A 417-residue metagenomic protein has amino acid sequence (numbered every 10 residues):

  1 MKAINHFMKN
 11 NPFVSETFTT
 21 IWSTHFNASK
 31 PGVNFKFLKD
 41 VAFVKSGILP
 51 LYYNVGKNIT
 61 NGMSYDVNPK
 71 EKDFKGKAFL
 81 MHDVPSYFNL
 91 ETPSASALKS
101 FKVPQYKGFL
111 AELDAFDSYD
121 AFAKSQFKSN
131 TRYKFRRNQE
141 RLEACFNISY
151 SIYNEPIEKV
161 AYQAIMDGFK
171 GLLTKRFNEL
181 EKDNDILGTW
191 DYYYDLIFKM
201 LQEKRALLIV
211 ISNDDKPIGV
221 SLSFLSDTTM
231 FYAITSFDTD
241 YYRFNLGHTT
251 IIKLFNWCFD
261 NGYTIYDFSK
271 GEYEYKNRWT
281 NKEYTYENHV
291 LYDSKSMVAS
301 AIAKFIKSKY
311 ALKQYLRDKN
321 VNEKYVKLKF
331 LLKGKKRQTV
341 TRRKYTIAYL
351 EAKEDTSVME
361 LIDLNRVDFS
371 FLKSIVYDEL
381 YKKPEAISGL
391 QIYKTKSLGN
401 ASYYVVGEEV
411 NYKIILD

Functional and structural regions predicted by a protein language model:
K2-N54, K77-Y242, K344-D417: A conserved beta-strand-loop-helix scaffold within acyl/acetyltransferase catalytic domains
I59-G62, F79-D83, I265-F268: Short, hydrophobic beta-strand segments that form beta-sheet elements in well-ordered domains
N61-K75: Short, basic/hydrophobic alpha-helical segments
V67-E71, Q139, I197, K276: Short amphipathic alpha-helical segments and helix-helix/interface helices
A123-K124, K182, T239-Y241, W257-C258 (+3 more regions): A short, structure-level motif marking secondary-structure boundaries and short turns
L173-T174, E287-L291, F305-Y310: Short, structured secondary-structure boundary patches
W190-A301: Aromatic (often tryptophan-rich) hydrophobic motifs at membrane interfaces
K295-Y345: Charged, amphipathic alpha-helical linkers/stalks
